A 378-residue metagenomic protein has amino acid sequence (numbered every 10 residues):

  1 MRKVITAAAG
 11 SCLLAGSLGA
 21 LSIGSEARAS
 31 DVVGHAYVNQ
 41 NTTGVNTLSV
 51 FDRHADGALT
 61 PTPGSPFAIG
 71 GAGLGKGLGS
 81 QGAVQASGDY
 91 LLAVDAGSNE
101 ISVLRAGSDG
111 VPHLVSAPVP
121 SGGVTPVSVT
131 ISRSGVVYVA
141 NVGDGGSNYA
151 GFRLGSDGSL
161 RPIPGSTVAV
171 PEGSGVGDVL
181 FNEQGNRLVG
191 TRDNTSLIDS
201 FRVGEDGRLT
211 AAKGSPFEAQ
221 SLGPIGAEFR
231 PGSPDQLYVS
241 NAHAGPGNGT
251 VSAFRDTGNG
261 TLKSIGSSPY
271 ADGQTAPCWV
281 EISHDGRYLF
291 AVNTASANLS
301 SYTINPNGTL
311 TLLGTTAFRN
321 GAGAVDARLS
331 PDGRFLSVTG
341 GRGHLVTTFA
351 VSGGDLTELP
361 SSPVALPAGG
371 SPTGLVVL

Functional and structural regions predicted by a protein language model:
G16-G34, N41-T42, R208, G353-D355: C-terminal region of N-terminal signal peptides and the immediate post-cleavage residues of exported proteins
D31, I69-S87, P120-V136, V168-R187 (+5 more regions): Beta-rich, blade/repeat-based domains predominating in secreted/periplasmic proteins but also intracellular
N41-T43, R53, A96-G97, A106 (+10 more regions): Short loop/turn segments immediately following the C-termini of beta-strands
V45-S49, E100, G146-A150, L197-S200 (+3 more regions): Structural motif
F51-L59, L104-V111, G151-L160, S200-R208 (+3 more regions): Short loop/turn segments immediately following beta-strands, especially the blade-tip and inter-blade linker loops
P63-G75, L114-V119, I163-V170, T210-E218 (+3 more regions): A short beta-strand motif characteristic of beta-propeller blades
G341-T348, S352-L378: Blade-level signature of beta-propeller repeat domains, shared across WD40, Kelch, NHL, RCC1 and BNR/Asp-box propellers
